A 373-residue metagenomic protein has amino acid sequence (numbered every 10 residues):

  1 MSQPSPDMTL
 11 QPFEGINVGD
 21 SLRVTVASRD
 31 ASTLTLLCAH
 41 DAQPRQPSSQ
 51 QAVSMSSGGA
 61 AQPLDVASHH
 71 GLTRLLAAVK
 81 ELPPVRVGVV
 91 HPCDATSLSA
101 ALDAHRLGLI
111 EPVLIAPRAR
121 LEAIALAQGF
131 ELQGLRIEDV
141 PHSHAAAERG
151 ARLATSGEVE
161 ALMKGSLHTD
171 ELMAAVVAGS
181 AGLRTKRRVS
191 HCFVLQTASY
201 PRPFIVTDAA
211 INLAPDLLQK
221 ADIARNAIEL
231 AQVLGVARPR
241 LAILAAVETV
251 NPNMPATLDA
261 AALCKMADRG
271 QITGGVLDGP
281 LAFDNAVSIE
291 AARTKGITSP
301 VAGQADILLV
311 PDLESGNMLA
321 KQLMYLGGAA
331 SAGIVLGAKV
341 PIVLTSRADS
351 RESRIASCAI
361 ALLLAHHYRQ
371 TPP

Functional and structural regions predicted by a protein language model:
M1-Q3: Short, conserved beta-strand element in jelly-roll/cupin
S5-N17: Short acidic-glycine-tyrosine-enriched beta hairpin
Q11, G19-S21, V189: Short beta-strand-initiation
N17-V18, L36, V310, L344: Short hydrophobic-aromatic micro-motifs
G19-A42: Ligand-binding loop in jelly-roll beta-barrel domains
S48-Q50: Compositionally biased, low-complexity intrinsically disordered regions
S54-V113, P117-V301, A305-P373: Anion-binding alpha/beta catalytic cores of soluble intermediary-metabolism enzymes, centered on
